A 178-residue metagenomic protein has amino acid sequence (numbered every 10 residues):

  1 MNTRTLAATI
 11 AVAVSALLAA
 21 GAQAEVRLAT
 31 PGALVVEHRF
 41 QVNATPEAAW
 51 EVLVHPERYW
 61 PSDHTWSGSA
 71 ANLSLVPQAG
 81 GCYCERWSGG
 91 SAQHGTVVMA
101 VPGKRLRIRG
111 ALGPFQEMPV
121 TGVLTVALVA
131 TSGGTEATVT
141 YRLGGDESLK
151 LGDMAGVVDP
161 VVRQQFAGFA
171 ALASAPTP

Functional and structural regions predicted by a protein language model:
M1-I10: Bacterial N-terminal signal peptides that target proteins for export
T9-L18: Bacterial N-terminal signal peptides
G21-A70: Hydrophobic ligand-binding cavity/cleft-lining segments
H38-F40, Q93-M99, G122-A130: Hydrophobic/aromatic beta-strand elements that line small-molecule binding cavities or substrate pockets in beta-rich
P46, H55, W87-G89, M99-V101 (+3 more regions): A mature extracytoplasmic/lumenal domain signature
A49-W50, Y83, V97, I108 (+2 more regions): Hydrophobic pocket/interface hotspot
E57-H94: Short beta-edge strand/loop motif at the mouth of beta-sheet-based domains
G113-P160: Beta-strand/loop substructures that line and gate deep hydrophobic ligand-binding cavities in soluble
